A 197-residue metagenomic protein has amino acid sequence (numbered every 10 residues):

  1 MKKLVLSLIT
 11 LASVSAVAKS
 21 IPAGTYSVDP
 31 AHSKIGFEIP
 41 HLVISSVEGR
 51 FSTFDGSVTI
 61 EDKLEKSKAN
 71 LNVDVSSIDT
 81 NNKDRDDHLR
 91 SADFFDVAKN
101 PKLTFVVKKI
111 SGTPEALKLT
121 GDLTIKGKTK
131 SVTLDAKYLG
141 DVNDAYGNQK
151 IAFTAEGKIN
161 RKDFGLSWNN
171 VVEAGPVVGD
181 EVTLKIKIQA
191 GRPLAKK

Functional and structural regions predicted by a protein language model:
L4-S13: Sec-dependent N-terminal signal peptides
A18-K197: Low-complexity, acidic/polar, glycine-enriched regions of mature
